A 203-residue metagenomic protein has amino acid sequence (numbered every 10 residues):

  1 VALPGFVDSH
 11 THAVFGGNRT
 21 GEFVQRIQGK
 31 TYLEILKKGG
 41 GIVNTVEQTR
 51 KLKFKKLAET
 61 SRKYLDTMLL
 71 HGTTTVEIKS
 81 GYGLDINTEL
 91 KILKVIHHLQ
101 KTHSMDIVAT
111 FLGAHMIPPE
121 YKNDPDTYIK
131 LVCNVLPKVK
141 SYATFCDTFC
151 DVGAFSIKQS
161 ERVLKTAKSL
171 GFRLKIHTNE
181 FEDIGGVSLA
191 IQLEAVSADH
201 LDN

Functional and structural regions predicted by a protein language model:
V1-T60: Metal-associated gating/positioning segment near the N- to mid-region
H10, G72, K79, C146 (+2 more regions): Conserved, mostly hydrophobic/aromatic
H10-V14, F149, H177, H200: Histidine-centered divalent metal-coordination motifs
T45-T60, T74-I184: Metal-coordinating catalytic core of metallo-dependent amide/deamination hydrolases
R62-Y64: Glycine-rich phosphate-binding loops of nucleotide-dependent enzymes
M68: Extended, charge-enriched "interface" segments that sit outside catalytic cores
R173-L174, E180-N203: Active-site-adjacent C-terminal substructures of enzyme catalytic domains
